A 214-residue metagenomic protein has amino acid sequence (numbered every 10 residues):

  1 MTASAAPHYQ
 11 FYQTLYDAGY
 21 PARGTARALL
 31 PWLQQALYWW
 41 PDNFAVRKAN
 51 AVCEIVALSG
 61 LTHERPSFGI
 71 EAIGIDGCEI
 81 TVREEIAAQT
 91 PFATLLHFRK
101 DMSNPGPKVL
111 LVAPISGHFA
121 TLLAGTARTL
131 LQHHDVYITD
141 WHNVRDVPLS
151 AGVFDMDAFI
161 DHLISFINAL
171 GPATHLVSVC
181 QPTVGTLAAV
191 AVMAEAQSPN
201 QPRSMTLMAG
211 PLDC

Functional and structural regions predicted by a protein language model:
M1-C214: N-terminal cap/leader regions of alpha/beta-hydrolase-fold enzymes, predominantly small-molecule hydrolases
